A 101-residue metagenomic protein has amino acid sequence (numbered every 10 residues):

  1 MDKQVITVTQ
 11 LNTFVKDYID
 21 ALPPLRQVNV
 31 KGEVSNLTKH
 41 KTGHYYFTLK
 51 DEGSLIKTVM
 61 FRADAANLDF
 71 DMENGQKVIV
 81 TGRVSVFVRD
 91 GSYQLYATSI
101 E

Functional and structural regions predicted by a protein language model:
M1-E101: OB-fold and OB-like single-stranded nucleic-acid-recognition modules and their adjacent interaction interfaces
